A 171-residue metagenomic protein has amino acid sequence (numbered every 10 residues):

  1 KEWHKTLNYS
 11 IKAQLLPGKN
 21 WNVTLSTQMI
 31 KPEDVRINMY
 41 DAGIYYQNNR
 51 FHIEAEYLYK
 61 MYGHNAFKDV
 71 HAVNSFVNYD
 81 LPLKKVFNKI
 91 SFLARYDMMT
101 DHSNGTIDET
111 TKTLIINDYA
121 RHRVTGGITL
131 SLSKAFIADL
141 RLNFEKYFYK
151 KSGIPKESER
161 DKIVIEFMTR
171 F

Functional and structural regions predicted by a protein language model:
K1-N22, S26: Aromatic- and glycine-enriched pocket-lining scaffold segments that form the walls of small-molecule binding clefts
W21-F171: Outer-membrane beta-barrel pore domains
